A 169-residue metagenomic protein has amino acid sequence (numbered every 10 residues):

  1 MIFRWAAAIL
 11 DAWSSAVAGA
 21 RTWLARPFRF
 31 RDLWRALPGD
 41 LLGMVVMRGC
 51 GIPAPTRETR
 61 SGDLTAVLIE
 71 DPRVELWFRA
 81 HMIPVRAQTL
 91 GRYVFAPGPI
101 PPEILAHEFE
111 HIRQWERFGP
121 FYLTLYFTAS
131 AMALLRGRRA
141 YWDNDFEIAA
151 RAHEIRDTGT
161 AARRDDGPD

Functional and structural regions predicted by a protein language model:
M1-W5: Sequence termini and other peripheral, non-core segments
A7-R57, I69-V85, Y122-D169: Metalloprotease/metallohydrolase-associated module, dominated by Zn2+-dependent proteases
G39, A106-E110: Residue-level micro-sites within transmembrane alpha helices that shape and flank functional polar/acidic positions
G62-L64: Extracytoplasmic ligand-binding sensor domains of the Cache superfamily
H81-A106, E116: Short pre-active-site segment immediately N-terminal to the catalytic Zn-binding motif
F109-L125: Catalytic Zn2+-binding segment of zinc metalloproteases
